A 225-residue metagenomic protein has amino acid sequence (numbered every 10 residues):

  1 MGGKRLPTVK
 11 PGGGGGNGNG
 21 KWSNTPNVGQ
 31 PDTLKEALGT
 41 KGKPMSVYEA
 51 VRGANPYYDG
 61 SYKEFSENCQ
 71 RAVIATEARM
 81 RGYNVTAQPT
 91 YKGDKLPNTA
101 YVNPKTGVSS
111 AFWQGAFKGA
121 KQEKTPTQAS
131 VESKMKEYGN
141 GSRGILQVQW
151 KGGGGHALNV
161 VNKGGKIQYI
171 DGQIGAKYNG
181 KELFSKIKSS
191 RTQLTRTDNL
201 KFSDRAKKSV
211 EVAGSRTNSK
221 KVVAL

Functional and structural regions predicted by a protein language model:
M1-M80, K95-P97, R196-L225: Low-complexity, glycine/serine/proline-rich disordered segments that function as export/translocation leaders
R5, W22, A120-Q122, I167: Tryptophan-centered short beta-strand motifs
G29, M45, V108, E123-P126 (+1 more regions): Short coil/turn linker and secondary-structure boundary residues
L38, G42, N55-Y58, F117 (+3 more regions): Generic secondary-structure transition motif, activating predominantly at the C-termini of alpha-helices
Y48, Y57-Y58, Y62, Y83 (+5 more regions): Sequence-level detector for tyrosine residue identity
Q70-Y138: Compact soluble domain cores
K121, A129-L225: Active-site or metal-binding loop neighborhoods of secreted/extracellular toxin and effector enzymes
